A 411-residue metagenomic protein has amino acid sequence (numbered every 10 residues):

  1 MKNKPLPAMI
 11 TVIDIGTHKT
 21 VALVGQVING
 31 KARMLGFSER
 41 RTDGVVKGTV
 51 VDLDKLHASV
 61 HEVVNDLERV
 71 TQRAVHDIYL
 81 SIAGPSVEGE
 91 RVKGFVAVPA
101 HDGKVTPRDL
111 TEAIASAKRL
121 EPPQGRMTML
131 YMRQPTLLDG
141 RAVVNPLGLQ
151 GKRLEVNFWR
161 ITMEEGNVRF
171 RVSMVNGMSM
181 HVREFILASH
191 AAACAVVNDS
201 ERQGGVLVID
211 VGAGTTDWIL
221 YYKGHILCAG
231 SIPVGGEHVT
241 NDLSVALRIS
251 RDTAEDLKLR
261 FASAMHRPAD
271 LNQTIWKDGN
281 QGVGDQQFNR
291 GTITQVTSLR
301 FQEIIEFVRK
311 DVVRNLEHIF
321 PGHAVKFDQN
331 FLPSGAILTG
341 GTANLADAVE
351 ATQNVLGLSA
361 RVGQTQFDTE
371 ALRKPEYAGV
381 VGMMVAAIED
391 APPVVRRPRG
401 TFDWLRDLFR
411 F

Functional and structural regions predicted by a protein language model:
M1-T17, L23-V208, H225-L227, G236 (+8 more regions): Nucleotide/phosphate-binding catalytic cleft detector across ATP-hydrolyzing and phosphate-transferring enzymes
D14, D210, T339-G341: Small/polar loops that bind or transfer phosphate-bearing groups
T20-G25, T216-L220: Short beta-strand scaffold segments in enzyme catalytic cores
I82-S86, A213, G340-G341: Core structural elements
G204-A246: Glycine-rich phosphate-binding loop of actin/hexokinase-like ATP-binding domains
G235, V239, N344, E376-M383: Catalytic-loop motifs flanking and including active-site residues across diverse enzymes
G282-V355, A360-R361, L372: C-terminal structural cap/anchor segments
D368-T369: Divalent-cation-assisted or electrostatically stabilized phosphate/pyrophosphate-binding catalytic cores
